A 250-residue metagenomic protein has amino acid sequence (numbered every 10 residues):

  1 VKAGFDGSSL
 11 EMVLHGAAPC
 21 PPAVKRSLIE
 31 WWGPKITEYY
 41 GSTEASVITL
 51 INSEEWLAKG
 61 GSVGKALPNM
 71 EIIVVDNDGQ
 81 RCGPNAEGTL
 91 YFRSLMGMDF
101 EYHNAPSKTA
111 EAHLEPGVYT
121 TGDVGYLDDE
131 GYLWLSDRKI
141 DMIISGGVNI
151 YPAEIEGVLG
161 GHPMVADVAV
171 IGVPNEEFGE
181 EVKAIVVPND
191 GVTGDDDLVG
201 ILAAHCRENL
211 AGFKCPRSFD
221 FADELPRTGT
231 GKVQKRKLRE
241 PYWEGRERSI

Functional and structural regions predicted by a protein language model:
V1-A58, E71, D78-Q80: Gly/Ser/Thr-rich phosphate-binding loop
G7-L10, L67, V165, P216: Core-facing hydrophobic residues within beta-strands of well-ordered domains
A17, G41, G64, D123 (+1 more regions): Active-site glycine-centered loops adjacent to acidic/histidine catalytic or metal-binding residues that shape
T37-T43, G64-A66, I171-P174, D220: Beta-strand->loop->alpha-helix junctions that form or flank phosphate-binding loops in nucleotide-handling enzymes
W56-V63, E111: Short, P/G- and charge-enriched loop/turn segments at secondary-structure junctions
K65-N69, Q80-A112, I150: Conserved ATP/PPi-binding loop(s) of AMP-dependent carboxylate-activating enzymes
S94, F100, K108-P116, G122-K214 (+3 more regions): AMP-binding/adenylate-forming catalytic core of the ANL superfamily
E240-I250: Acidic/polar alpha-helix N-cap and adjacent early helical turns within long charge-rich amphipathic helices/linkers
